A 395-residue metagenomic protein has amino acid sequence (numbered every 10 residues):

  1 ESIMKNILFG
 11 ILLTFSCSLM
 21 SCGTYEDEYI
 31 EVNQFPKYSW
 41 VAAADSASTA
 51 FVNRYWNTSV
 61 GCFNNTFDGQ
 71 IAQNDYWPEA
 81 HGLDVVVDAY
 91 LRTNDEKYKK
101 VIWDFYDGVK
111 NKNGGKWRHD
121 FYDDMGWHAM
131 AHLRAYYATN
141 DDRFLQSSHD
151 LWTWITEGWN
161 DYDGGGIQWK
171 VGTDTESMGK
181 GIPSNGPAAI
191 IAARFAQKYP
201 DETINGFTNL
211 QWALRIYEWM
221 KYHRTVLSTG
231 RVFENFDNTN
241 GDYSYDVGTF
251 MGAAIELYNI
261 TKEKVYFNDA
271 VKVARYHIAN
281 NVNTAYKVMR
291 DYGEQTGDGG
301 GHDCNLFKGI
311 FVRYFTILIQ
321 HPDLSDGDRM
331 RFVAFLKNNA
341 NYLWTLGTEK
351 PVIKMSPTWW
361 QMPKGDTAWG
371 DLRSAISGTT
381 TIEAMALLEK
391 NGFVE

Functional and structural regions predicted by a protein language model:
E1-I7: Positively charged n-region of N-terminal signal peptides that target proteins for export
S18-S21: C-terminal motif of bacterial Sec signal peptides marking the signal peptidase cleavage site
G23-E26: Bacterial signal peptide processing site
V32-L83, A89-K100, F105-D123, A135-T139 (+4 more regions): CBM-like carbohydrate-recognition segments
K99-K198, L210-L214: Extended ligand-binding groove/face enriched in aromatic
N185-A188, A192-A196, G206-L257: Active-site cradle of extracellular carbohydrate-active enzymes
P200-F207, I260-F267, H321-V333: Acidic, serine/threonine/proline-rich low-complexity intrinsically disordered regions
